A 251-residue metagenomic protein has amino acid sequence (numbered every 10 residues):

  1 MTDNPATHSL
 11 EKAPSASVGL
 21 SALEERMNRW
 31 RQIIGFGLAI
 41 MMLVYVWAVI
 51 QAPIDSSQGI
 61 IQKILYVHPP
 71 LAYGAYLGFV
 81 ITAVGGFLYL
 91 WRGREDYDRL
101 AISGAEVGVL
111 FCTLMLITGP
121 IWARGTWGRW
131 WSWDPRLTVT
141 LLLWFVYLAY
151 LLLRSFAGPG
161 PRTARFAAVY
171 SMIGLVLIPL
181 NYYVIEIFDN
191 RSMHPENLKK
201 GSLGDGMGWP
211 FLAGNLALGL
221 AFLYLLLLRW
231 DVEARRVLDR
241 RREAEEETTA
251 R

Functional and structural regions predicted by a protein language model:
T2-R251: Polytopic transmembrane helical bundles with strong interfacial aromatic enrichment
